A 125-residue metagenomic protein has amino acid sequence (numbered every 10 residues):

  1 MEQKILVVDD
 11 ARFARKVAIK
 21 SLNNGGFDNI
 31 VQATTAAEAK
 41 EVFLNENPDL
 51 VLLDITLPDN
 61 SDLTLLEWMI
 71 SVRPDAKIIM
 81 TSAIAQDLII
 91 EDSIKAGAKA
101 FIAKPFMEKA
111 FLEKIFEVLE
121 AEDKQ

Functional and structural regions predicted by a protein language model:
R12-V31: Two-component/phosphorelay signaling modules centered on CheY-like receiver
Q32-L50: Acidic, metal-coordinating helix/loop segments flanking the phosphotransfer/catalytic sites of two-component signaling
T35, S61-T64: Acidic catalytic/metal-coordinating carboxylates
E41, L63-D75: Short amphipathic alpha-helix used as the core "switch/output" element in two-component signaling
P58, Q86: The feature encodes the CheY-like receiver
L88, F106-I115: C-terminal output helix
